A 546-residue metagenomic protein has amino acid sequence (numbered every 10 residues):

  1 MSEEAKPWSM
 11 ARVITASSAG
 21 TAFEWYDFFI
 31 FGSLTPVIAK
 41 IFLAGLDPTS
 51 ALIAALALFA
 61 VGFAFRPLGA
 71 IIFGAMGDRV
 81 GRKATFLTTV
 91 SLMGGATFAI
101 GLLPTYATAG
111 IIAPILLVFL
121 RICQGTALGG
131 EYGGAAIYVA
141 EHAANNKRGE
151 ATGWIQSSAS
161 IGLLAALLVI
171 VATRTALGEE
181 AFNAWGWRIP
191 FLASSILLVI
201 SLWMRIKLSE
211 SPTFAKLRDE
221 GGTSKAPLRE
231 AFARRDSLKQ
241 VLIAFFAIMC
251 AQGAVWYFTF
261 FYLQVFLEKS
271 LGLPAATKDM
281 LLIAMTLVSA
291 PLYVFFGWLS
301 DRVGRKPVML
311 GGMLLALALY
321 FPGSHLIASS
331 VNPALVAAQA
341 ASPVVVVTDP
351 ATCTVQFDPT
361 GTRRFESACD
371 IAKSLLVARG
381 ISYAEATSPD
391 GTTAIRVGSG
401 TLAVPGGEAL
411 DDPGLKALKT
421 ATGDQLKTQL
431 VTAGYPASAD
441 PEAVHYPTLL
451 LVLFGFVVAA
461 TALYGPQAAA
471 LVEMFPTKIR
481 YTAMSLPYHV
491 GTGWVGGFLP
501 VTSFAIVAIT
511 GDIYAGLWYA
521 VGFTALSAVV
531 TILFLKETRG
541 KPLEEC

Functional and structural regions predicted by a protein language model:
F31-G32, S237-M285, G323-S324, A351-A386 (+3 more regions): Extracytoplasmic gate region of multi-pass secondary transporters
T35-R66: Extracellular/periplasmic helix-loop-helix junction of adjacent transmembrane segments in MFS-like secondary
A44, S91-G110, L315-A334, T432-D440: C-terminal ends and interior cores of transmembrane alpha-helices in multi-pass membrane transporters/permeases
L56-A75, G94-A96, I283-F296: Central cavity-lining transmembrane alpha-helices of secondary-active solute carriers, predominantly the Major
R79-S91, R302-M313: Cytoplasmic membrane-interface "Motif A"-like loop-to-helix N-cap segments of 12-TM Major Facilitator Superfamily
A109-G129, A337-T348, A443-A462: Hydrophobic core of transmembrane alpha-helices in multi-pass small-molecule transporters, especially MFS/SLC-type
E150-R174, G323, S485-L499: Glycine-rich segments within core transmembrane alpha-helices of 12-TM secondary carriers
H325-L451: Low-complexity, proline/glycine-enriched hydrophobic segments characteristic of transmembrane helices
